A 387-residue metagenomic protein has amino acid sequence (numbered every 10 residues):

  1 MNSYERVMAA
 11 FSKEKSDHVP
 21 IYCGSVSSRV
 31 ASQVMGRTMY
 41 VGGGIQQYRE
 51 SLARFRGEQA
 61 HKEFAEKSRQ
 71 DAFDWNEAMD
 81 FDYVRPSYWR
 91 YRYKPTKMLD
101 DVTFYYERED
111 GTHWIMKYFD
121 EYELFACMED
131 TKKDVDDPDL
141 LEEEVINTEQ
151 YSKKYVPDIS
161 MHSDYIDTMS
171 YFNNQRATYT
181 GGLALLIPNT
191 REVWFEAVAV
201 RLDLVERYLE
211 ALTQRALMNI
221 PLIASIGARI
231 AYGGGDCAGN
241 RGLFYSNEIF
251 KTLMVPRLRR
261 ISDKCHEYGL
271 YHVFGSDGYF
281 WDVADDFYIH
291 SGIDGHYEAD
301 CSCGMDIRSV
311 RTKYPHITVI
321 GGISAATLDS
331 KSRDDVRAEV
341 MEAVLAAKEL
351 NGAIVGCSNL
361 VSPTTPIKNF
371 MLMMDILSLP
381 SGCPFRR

Functional and structural regions predicted by a protein language model:
M1-G44, G57-A65, E107, F119 (+1 more regions): Active-site loop segments of alpha/beta catalytic cores
Q46-M79: Short hydrophobic interaction/assembly module
R69-S87, L222-A228: Catalytic domains of carbohydrate-active enzymes, especially glycoside hydrolases
F73, R90-R92, A343: Short linear loop/turn motifs
D74-A78, P95-M98, T168-F172: Short, charge-rich binding segments
F81, Y88-Y91, E109, F119: Beta-hairpin (beta-strand-turn-beta-strand) motif
R85-D100: Short, glycine/charge-rich beta-strand/loop segments that flank catalytic centers and engage negatively charged groups
L99, Y105-Y118: Aromatic-residue-lined binding/catalytic grooves and analogous aromatic/hydrophobic interfacial grooves in multimeric
